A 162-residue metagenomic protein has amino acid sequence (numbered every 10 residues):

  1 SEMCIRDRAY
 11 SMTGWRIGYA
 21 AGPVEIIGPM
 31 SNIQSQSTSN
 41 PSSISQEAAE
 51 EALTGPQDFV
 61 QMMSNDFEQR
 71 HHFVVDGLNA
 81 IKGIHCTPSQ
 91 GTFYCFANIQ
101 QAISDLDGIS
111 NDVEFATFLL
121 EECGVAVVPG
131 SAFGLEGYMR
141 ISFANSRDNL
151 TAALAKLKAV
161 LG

Functional and structural regions predicted by a protein language model:
S1-G162: PLP-dependent class I/II
